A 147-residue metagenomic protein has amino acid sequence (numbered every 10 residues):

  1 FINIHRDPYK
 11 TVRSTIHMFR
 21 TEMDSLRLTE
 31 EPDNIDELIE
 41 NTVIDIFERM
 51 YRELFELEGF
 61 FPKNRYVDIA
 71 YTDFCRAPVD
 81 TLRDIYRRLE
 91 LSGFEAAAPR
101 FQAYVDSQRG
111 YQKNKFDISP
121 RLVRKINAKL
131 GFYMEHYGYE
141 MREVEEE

Functional and structural regions predicted by a protein language model:
F1: Long C-terminal interaction/binding lobes of large macromolecular proteins
I4-D7: Active-site glycine-centered loops adjacent to acidic/histidine catalytic or metal-binding residues that shape
K10: Short, glycine/acidic-enriched loop or turn micro-motifs at the edges of active sites
R13-E147: PAPS-dependent sulfotransferases, especially Golgi type II membrane carbohydrate sulfotransferases
